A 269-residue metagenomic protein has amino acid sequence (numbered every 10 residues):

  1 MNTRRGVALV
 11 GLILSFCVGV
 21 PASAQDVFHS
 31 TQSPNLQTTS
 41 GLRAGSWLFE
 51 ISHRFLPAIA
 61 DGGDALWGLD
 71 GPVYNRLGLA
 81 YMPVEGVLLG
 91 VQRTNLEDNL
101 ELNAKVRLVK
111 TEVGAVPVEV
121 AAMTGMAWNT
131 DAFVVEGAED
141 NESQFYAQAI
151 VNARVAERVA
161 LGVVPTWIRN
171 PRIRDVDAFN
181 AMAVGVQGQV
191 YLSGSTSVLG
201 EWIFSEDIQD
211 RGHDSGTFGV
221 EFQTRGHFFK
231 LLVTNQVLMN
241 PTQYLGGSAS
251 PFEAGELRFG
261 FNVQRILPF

Functional and structural regions predicted by a protein language model:
M1-R4: N-terminal secretory signal peptides that target proteins for export/translocation
G6-A8, S30-T31: Short helix-onset patch at the extreme N-terminus, typifying the N->h transition of secretory signal peptides
A8-G19: Bacterial N-terminal signal peptides
C17-G19, F49, D177: Generic low-polarity alpha-helical segments
A24-A147, N152-P171, V190, D207-I208 (+1 more regions): Transmembrane beta-barrel domains of Gram-negative outer membranes and organellar outer membranes
V163-F204: A mid-sequence, solvent-exposed acidic-amphipathic segment
